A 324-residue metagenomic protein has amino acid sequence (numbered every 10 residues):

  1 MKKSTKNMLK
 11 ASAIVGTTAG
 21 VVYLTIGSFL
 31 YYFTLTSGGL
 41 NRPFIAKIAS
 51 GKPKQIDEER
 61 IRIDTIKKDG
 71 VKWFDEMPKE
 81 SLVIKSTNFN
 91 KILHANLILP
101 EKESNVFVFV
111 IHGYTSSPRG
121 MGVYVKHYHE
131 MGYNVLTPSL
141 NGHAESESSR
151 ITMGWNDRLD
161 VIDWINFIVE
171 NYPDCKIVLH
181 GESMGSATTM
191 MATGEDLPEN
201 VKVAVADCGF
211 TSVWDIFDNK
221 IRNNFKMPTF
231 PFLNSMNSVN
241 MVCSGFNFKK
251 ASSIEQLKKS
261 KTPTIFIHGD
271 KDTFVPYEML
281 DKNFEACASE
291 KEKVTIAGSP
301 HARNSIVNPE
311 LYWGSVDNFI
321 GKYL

Functional and structural regions predicted by a protein language model:
M1-D64: N-terminal membrane-anchoring alpha-helices
R60-E103: N-terminal cap/lid segment of alpha/beta-hydrolase-fold proteins
V125-E147: Conserved alpha/beta-hydrolase
I151-Y172: Alpha/beta-hydrolase active-site loop
M191-N247: Hydrolase active-site cap/lid region
S253, T262, P276-E285: Short alpha-helix in the alpha/beta-hydrolase fold that links the catalytic acid
K259-K261, F266-H268, D272: Short beta-strand/loop motif that positions the catalytic acidic residue of the alpha/beta-hydrolase fold
S299-W313: Catalytic histidine-centered segment of alpha/beta-hydrolase-like enzymes
